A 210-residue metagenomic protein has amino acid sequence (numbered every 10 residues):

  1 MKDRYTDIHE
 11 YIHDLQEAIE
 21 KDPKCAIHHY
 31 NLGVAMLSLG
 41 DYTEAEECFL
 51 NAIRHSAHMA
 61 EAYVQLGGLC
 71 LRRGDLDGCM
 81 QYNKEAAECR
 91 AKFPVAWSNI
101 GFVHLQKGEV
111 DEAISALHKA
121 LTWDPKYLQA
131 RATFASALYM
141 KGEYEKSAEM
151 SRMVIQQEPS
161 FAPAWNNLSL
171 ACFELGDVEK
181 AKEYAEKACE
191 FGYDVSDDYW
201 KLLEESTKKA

Functional and structural regions predicted by a protein language model:
K2-D3, L170-E174, V195-A210: TPR/TPR-like alpha-solenoid helical repeat scaffolds
K2-E17, L39-N51, R72-E85, Q106-K119 (+3 more regions): Structural signature of tandem alpha-helical TPR/SEL1-like repeats, specifically the intra-repeat loop/turn
K21, H55, C89, W123 (+2 more regions): Structural marker of alpha-solenoid helical repeat scaffolds
A26-I27, A60-E61, P94-V95, L128-Q129 (+2 more regions): Helix-start (N-cap) detector for alpha-helical repeat units in TPR-like alpha-solenoids, especially tetratricopeptide
I27-S38, E61-G68, R72: Non-membrane alpha-helical segments in proteins
N99-F102, Q106, K119, W123-T133: Histidine/lysine/aspartate-rich catalytic loop segments that bind and position anionic ligands
